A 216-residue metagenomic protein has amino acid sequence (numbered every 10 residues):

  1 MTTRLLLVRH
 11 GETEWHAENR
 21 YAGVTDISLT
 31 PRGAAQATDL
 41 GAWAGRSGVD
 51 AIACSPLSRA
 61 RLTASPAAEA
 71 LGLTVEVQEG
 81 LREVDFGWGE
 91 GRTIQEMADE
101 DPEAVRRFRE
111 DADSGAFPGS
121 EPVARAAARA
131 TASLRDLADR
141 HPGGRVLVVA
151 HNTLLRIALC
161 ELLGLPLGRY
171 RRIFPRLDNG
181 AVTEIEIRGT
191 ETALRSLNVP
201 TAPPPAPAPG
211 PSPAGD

Functional and structural regions predicted by a protein language model:
M1-T3, V84-E96, G144, C160-D216: Acidic, low-complexity terminal tails and accessory targeting/binding regions of phosphate-metabolizing enzymes
L5, G144-N152: Generic beta-sheet signal
L6, E76-Q78, R195: General small-molecule cofactor/ligand-binding pocket signal
E12-A67, D113-T131: Loop-to-helix element that buttresses phosphate recognition and phosphoryl-transfer chemistry
T13, L154-L155: Short active-site segment of divalent metal-dependent hydrolases/proteases that encodes the spacing between
D39-R106: Phosphate-coordination/substrate-recognition cap region in phosphate-metabolizing enzymes
G45-G48, L137-G144: Glycine-rich phosphate-binding loop signature in dinucleotide/nucleotide-binding domains
P56-L57, G80, V149-T153, L197: Short, well-ordered beta-to-alpha junction loops that form the rim of enzyme active sites and present histidine/acidic
